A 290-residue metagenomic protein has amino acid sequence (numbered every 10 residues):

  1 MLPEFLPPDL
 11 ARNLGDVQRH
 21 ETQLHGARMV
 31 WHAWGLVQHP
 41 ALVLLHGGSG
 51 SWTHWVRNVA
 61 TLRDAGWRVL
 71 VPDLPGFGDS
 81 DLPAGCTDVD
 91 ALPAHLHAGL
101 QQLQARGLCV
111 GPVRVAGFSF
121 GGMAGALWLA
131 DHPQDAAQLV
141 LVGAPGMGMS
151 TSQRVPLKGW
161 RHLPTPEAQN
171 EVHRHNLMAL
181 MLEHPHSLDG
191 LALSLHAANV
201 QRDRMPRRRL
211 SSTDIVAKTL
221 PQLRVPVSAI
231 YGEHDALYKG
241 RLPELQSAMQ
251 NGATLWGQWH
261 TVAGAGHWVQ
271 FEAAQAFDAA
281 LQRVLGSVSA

Functional and structural regions predicted by a protein language model:
M1-L42, D64-W67, A105-C109, A179 (+2 more regions): Alpha/beta-hydrolase fold catalytic core
V30-D81: Conserved HGGG/HGGXW glycine-rich cap/lid loop of the alpha/beta-hydrolase fold
V71-A116, H132, A279: Active-site loop/oxyanion-hole signature of alpha/beta-hydrolase fold enzymes
G117, G121, G125: Gly/Ala-rich beta-loop-alpha elbow adjacent to hydrolase catalytic centers
A126-A130, A137-A168: Flexible "cap/lid" loop of the alpha/beta hydrolase fold
E167-V225: Conserved alpha/beta-hydrolase catalytic His-Asp/Glu region
Y231-A265: Conserved loop-alpha-helix segment in the C-terminal half of the alpha/beta-hydrolase fold that carries the catalytic
A265-A274, D278: Catalytic histidine-centered segment of alpha/beta-hydrolase-like enzymes
